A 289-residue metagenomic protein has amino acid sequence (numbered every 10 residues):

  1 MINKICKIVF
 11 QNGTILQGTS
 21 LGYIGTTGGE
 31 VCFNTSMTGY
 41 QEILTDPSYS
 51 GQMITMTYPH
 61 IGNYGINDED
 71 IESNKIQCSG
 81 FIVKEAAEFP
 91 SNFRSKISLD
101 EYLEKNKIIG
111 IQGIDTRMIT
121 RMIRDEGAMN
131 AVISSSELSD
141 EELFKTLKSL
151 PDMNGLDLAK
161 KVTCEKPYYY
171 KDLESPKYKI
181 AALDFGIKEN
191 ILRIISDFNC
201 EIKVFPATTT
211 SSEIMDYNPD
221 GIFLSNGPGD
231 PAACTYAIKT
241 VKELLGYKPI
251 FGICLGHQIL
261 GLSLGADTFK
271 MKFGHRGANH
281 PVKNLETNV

Functional and structural regions predicted by a protein language model:
M1-S212, D216-Y217, P231: RNA-binding accessory domains that recognize and position tRNA/RNA substrates
G221, N226-V289: Cysteine-nucleophile active-site neighborhood
